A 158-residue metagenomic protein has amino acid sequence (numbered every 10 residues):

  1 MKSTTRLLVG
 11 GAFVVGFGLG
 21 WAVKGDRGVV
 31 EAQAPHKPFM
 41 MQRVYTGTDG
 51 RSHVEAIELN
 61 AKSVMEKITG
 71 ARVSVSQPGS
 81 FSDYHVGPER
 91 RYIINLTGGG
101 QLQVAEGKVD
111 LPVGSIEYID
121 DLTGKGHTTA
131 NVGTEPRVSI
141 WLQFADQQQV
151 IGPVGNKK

Functional and structural regions predicted by a protein language model:
M1-V9: Bacterial N-terminal signal peptides that target proteins for export
L8-G20: Hydrophobic membrane-insertion alpha-helices, especially the h-region of bacterial N-terminal signal peptides
K24-A34: Ser/Thr/Pro/Gly-rich low-complexity linker/stalk segments immediately outside membranes or between
T46, E58-A61, K67-G87, D120-G124: Conserved short histidine dyad/triad with adjacent acidic residue
V86, Y92-V113: A short beta-strand-loop-beta hairpin characteristic of the jelly-roll/cupin
Q103, Y118-I119: A generic structural signal for residues embedded in beta-strands
K108, D121-Q148: Ligand-binding loop in jelly-roll beta-barrel domains
